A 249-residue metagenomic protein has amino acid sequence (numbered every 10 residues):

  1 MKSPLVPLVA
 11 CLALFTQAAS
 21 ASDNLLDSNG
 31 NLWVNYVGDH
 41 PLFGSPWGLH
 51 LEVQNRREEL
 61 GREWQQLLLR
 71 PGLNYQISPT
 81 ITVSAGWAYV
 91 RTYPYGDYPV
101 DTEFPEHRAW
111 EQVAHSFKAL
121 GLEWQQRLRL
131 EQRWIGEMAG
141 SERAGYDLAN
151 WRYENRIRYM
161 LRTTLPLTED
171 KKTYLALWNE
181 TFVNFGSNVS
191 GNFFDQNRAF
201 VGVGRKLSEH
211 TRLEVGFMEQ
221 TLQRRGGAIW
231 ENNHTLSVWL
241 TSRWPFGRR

Functional and structural regions predicted by a protein language model:
S22-N24, N55-E59, G96-V100, R143-N150 (+2 more regions): Extracellular loop and loop/strand-boundary signature of outer-membrane beta-barrel proteins
S28-V34, Q65-L67, P105-A109, W151-I157 (+2 more regions): Residues that define the transmembrane beta-barrel architecture of outer-membrane proteins
Y36-H40, P71-Y75, E111-H115, L130 (+3 more regions): Residues on the lipid-exposed face of transmembrane beta-strands in outer-membrane beta-barrel proteins
G44-L51, T80-A85, L120-W124, E169-Y174 (+2 more regions): Repeated loop/turn-to-beta-strand initiation elements of outer-membrane beta-barrel proteins
V53-E59, W87-Y93, F117, L130-W134 (+3 more regions): Transmembrane beta-strands of outer-membrane beta-barrel pores
E63-A119: Hydrophobic/aromatic-rich structural module bridging two neighboring secondary-structure elements via a short loop
R127-E214, M218-T221: Outer-membrane beta-barrel transmembrane domain signature
G202-R249: Long hydrophobic alpha-helical segments typical of transmembrane helices together with their membrane-interfacial
